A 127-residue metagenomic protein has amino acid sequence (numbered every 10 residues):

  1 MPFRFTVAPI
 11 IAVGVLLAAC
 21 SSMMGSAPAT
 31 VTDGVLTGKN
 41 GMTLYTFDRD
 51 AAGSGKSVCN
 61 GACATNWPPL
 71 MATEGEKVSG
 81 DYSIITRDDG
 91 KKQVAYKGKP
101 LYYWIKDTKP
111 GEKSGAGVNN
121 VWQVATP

Functional and structural regions predicted by a protein language model:
M1-I10: Bacterial N-terminal signal peptides that target proteins for export
L16-L17: Bacterial Sec-type N-terminal signal peptides, specifically the leucine/valine-rich hydrophobic h-region
P28-M42, T86-K99: Short, low-complexity cationic-aromatic patches
N40-D48, S54, A62: Short N-proximal segments of mature Sec-exported proteins
D48-G53, K106-P110: Acidic glycine-/aspartate-rich tracts in secreted/extracellular proteins
K56-S83, N120-A125: A low-complexity, Ser/Thr/Gly/Pro-enriched, surface-exposed linker/loop concept that marks segments flanking
Y103-G117: Short, exposed beta-strand-loop hairpins at the edges of beta-sheets in extracellular/periplasmic proteins
